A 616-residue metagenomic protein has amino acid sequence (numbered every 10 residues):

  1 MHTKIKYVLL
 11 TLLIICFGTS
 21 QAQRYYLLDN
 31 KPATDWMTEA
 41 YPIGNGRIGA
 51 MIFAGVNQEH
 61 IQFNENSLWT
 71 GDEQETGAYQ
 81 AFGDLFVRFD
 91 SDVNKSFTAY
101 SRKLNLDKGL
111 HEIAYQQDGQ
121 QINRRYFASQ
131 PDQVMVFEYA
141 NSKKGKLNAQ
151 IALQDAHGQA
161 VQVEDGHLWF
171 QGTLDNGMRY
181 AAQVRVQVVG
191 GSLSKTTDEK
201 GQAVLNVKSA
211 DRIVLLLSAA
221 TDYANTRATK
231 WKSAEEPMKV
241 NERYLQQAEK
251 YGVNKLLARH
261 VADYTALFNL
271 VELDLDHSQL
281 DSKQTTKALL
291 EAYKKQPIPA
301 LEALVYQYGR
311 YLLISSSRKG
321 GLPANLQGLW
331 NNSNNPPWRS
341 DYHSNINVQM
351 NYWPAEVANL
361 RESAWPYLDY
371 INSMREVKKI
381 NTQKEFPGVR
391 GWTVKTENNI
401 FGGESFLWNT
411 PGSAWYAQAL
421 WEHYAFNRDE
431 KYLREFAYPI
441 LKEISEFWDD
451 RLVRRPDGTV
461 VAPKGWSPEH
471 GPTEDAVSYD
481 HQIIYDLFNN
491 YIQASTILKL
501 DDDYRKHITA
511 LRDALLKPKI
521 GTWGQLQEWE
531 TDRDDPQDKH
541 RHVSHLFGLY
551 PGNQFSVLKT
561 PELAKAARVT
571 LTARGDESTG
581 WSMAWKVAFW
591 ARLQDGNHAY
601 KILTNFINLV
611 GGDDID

Functional and structural regions predicted by a protein language model:
M1-Q23: Bacterial Sec-dependent N-terminal signal peptides
Q23-S405, A417, E422-Y424, K442-S445 (+8 more regions): Aromatic-residue-lined binding/catalytic grooves and analogous aromatic/hydrophobic interfacial grooves in multimeric
N347, N409-H423, D429, L433-D450 (+2 more regions): Extended, hydrophobic alpha-helical segments in both membrane/secreted and soluble proteins
A462-A494: C-terminal, helix-dominated tail/subdomain
A599-G611: Substrate-recognition/cap regions that form aromatic- and gly/pro-loop-enriched pockets for small-molecule ligands
